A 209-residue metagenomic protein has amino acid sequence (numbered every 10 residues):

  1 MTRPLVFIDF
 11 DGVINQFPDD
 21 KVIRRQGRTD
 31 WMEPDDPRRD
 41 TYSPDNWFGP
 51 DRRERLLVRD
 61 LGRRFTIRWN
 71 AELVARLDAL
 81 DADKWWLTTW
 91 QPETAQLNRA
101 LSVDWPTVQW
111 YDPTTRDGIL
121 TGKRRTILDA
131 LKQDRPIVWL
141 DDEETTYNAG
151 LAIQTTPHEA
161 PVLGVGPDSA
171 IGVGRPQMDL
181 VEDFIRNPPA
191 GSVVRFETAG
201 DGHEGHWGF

Functional and structural regions predicted by a protein language model:
M1-R3, G208-F209: Short intrinsically disordered terminal tails
T2-D117: Alpha-helical substrate-recognition element adjacent to the catalytic core
E93-F209: C-terminal cap/substrate-recognition subdomain and adjoining C-terminal extension of metal-dependent phosphatase-like
